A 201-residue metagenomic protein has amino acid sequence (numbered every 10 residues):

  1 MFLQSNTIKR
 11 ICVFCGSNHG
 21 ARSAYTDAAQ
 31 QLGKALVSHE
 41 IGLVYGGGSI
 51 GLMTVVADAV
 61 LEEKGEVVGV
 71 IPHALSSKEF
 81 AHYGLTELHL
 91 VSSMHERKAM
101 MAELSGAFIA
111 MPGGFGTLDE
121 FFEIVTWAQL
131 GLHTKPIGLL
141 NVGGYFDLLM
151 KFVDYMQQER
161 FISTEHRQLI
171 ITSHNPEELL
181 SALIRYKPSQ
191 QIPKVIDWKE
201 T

Functional and structural regions predicted by a protein language model:
F2-L104, F121, V142-E177, K187-T201: A cross-family phosphate/adenosyl-ligand binding-site feature
E103-F121: A donor-sugar binding/catalytic signature common to diverse glycosyltransferases and related nucleotide-sugar
G106, H133-K135, Q168: Short glycine-/polar-rich loops that comprise or flank the Walker A/P-loop and associated switch/sensor motifs
Q129: Basic, glycine-rich
P136-L140: Catalytic binding pocket for nucleotide-activated donors in carbohydrate/polymer assembly enzymes
L183: Hydrophobic "lid"/C-terminal helical patch of Rossmann-like NAD(P)-dependent dehydrogenase/epimerase domains
